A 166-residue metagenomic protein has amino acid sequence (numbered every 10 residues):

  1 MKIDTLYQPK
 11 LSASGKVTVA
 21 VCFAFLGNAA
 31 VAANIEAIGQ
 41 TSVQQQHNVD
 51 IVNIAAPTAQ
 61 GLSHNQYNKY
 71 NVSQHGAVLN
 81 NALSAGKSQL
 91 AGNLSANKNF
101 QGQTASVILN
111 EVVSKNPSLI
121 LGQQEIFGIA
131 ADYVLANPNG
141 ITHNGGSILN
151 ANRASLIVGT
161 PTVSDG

Functional and structural regions predicted by a protein language model:
K2-K16, V21-G166: Solvent-exposed adhesion/ligand-recognition segments of exported proteins
